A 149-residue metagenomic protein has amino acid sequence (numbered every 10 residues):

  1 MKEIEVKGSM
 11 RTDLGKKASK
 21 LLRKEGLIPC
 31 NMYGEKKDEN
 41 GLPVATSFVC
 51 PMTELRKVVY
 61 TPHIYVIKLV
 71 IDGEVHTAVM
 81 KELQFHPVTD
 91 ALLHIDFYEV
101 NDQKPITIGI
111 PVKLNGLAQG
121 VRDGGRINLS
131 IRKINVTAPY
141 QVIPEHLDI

Functional and structural regions predicted by a protein language model:
M1-I149: Extended basic (Lys/Arg/His-rich) segments that typically form rRNA-contacting surfaces in ribosomal proteins
